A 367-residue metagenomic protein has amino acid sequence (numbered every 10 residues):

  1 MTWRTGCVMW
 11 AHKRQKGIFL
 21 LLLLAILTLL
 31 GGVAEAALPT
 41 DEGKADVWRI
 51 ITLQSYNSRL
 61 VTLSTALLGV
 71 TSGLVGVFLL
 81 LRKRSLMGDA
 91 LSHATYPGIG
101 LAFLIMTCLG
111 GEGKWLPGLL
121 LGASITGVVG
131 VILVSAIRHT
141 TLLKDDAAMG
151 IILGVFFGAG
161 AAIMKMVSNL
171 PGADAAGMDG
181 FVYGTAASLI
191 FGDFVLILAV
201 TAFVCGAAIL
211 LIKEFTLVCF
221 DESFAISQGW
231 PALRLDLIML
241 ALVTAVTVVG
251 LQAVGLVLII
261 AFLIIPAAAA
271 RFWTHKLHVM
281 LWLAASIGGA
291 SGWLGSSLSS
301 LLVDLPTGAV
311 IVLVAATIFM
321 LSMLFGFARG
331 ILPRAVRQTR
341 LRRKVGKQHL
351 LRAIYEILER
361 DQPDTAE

Functional and structural regions predicted by a protein language model:
V8-T71: Membrane-interfacial amphipathic/re-entrant helices at transmembrane-helix boundaries
N57-V70, L116-G127, L198, V248-A261 (+1 more regions): Structural signature of hydrophobic alpha-helical transmembrane segments
T62-L67, L120-I125, G150-I151, F194-A199 (+3 more regions): Hydrophobic alpha-helical transmembrane segments
F78-S92, I99-P171, A270-A284, L298-T307: Short loop segments and helix-boundary regions at transmembrane helix junctions of multi-pass inner-membrane proteins
L153-A207: Transmembrane helix-bundle core of multi-pass membrane transporters and related energy-transducing complexes
I190-A261: Helix-loop-helix "hairpin" substructures at the membrane interface of multi-pass membrane proteins
T307-Q338: Long, low-complexity, charged/polar intrinsically disordered regions in eukaryotic proteins
P333-E367: Non-transmembrane accessory domains of multi-pass membrane transporters/channels
